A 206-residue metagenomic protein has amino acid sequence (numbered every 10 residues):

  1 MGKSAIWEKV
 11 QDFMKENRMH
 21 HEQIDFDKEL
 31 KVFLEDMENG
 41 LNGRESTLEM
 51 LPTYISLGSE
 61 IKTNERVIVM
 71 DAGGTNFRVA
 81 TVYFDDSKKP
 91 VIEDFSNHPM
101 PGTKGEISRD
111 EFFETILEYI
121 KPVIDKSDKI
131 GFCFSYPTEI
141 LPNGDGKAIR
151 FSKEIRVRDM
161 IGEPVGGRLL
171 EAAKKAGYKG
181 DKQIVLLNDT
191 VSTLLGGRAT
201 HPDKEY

Functional and structural regions predicted by a protein language model:
M1-I68: N-terminal charged helix/coil linker that caps or initiates catalytic domains
P52-I55, K62-R66, T115-P122, V191-P202: Short alpha-helical segments and helix-capping/turn motifs at coil-helix boundaries
Y54-E93, I140, D203-Y206: Gly/Thr-rich phosphate-binding beta-strand-loop-beta motif of the actin/hexokinase/Hsp70
I68, K126-S135, I184-V185: Short glycine-rich phosphate-binding loop at a beta-alpha junction
R78, D85-S87, D94-T103, E114-P122: Extended mixed-charge, aromatic/glycine-enriched low-complexity segments
N97-E114, T138-R198, K204-E205: Glycine-rich phosphate-binding loop and adjoining helix at the ATP-binding site of ATP-dependent phosphoryl-transfer
I116-K129, A173-Y178: Phosphate/pyrophosphate-binding loops at sites that engage ATP/ADP/AMP, CoA/4′-phosphopantetheine, polyphosphate
